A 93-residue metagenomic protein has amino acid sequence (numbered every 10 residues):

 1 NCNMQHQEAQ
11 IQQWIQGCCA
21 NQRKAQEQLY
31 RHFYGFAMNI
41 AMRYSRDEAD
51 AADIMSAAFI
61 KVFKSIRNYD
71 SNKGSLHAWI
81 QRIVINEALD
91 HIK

Functional and structural regions predicted by a protein language model:
N1-Q16: Intrinsic, short, N-terminal disordered tails of RNA polymerase sigma-factor systems
I15-Q16, M38, M42, Q81 (+1 more regions): Solvent-exposed, non-membrane alpha-helical residues enriched in polar/charged side chains
Q16-N39: A short, charge-rich alpha-helical start-of-domain segment used by transcription regulators
C19-A20, R43-R46, F59-K73: Sigma70-family region 2
A25, D50, S75: Two-component histidine kinase catalytic core, primarily the HATPase_c
F33, D50, I54: Conserved acetyl-CoA pyrophosphate-binding loop and the N-cap/start of the following alpha-helix in GNAT-like
N39, D53-I60, G74-N86: Structural recognition of an alpha-helix C-terminal capping motif at a helix-to-coil junction
N68, R82-K93: Arg/Lys-rich amphipathic alpha helix in sigma70-family domain 2
